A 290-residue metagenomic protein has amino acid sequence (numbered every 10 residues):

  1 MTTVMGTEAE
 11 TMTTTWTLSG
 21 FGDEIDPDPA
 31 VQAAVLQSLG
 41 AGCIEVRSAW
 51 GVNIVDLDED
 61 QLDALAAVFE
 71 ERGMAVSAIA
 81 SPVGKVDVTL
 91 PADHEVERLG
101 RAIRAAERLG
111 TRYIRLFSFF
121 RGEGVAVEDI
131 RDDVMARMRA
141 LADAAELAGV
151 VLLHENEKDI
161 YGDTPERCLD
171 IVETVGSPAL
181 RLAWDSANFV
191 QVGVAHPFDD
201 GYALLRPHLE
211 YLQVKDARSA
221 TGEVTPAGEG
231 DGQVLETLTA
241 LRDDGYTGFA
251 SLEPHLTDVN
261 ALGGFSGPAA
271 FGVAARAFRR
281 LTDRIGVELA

Functional and structural regions predicted by a protein language model:
T2-S19, I25-G42, A66, E70 (+4 more regions): Histidine-acidic metal/acid-base catalytic patches
G6-S19, V76-V86, S118-R121: N-terminal small/glycine-rich loop or linker at the start of catalytic domains across soluble metabolic enzymes
L18-G22, L152-E155: Short catalytic-loop micro-motif centered on adjacent basic/acidic residues
E24-D26, S48-W50, P82-K85, S118-G122 (+4 more regions): Active-site-proximal loop/turn and secondary-structure-junction residues that shape catalytic pockets, frequently
D28-A34, V68-R72, D87-L182, Q191 (+1 more regions): Active-site acidic/histidine proton-transfer and metal-coordination neighborhood in alpha/beta enzyme cores
E45-V46, V76-S81, R112-S118, V150-E155 (+1 more regions): Short beta-strand segments at enzyme active-site cores
V46-A66, F119-V125: Glycine-rich, proline-tolerant flexible connector loops at the mouths of alpha/beta enzymes
V55-E59, V88-D93, V125-I130, G193-H196 (+2 more regions): Short, solvent-exposed loop/turn segments at secondary-structure boundaries
